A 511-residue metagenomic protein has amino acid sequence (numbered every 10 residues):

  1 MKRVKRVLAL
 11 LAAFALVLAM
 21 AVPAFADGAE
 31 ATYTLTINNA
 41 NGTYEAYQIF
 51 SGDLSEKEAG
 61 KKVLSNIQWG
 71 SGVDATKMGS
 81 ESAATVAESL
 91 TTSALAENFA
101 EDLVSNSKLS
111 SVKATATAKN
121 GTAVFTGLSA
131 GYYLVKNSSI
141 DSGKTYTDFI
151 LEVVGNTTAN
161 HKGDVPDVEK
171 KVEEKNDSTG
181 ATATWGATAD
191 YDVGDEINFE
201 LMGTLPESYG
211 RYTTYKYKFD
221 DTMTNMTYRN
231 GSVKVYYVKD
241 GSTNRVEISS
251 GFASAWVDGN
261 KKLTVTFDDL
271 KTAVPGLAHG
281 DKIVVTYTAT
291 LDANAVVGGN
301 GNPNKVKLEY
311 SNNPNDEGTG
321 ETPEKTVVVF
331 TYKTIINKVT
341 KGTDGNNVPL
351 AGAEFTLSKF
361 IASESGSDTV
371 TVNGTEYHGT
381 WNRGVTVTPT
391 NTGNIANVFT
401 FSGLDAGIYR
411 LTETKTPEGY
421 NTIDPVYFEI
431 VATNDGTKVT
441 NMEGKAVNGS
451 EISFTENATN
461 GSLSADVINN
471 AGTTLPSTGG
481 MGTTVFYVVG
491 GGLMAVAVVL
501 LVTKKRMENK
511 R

Functional and structural regions predicted by a protein language model:
K2-R511: Solvent-exposed loop/turn and edge beta-strand elements of beta-rich ligand-binding domains
